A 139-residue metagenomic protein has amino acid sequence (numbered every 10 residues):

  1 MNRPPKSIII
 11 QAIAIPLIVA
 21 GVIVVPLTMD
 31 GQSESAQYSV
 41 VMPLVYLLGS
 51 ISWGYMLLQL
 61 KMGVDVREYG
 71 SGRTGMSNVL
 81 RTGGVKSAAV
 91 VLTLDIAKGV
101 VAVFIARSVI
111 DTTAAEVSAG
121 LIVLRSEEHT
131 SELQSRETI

Functional and structural regions predicted by a protein language model:
N2-R3, W53, M76-V85, V123-E127: Short juxtamembrane and helix-loop transition motifs at transmembrane-helix boundaries in membrane proteins
P5-P16, S87-L92: Select subsegments of transmembrane alpha-helices in polytopic membrane proteins, especially boundary-proximal
Q11-L27: Hydrophobic core of alpha-helical transmembrane segments in multi-pass integral membrane proteins
I18, A36-M62: N-terminal signal-anchor transmembrane alpha helix
V22-M42, V101-S118: Helix-coil boundary and interhelical linker segments in multi-pass alpha-helical membrane proteins
M56-K86: Cytosolic, membrane-interface loops and tails of multi-pass inner-membrane proteins
K86-E127: Nucleotide and nucleotide-moiety/phosphate-recognizing core
E127-I139: Single conserved hydrophobic/aromatic residue that forms the stacking wall/gate of nucleotide- or nucleobase-binding
